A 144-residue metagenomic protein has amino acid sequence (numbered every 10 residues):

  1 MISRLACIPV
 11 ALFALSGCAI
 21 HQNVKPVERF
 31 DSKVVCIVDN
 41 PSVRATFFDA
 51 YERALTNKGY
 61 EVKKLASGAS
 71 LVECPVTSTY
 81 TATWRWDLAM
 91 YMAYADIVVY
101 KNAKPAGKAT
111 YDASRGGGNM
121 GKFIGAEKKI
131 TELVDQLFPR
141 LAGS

Functional and structural regions predicted by a protein language model:
I2-V10, S16-K64, A142-S144: A structural "domain/chain start" motif
V10-A11, G107: N-terminal leader/targeting segments
A19, N23-V27, V62, R115-S144: C-terminal/domain-edge helix-coil "capping" segments
A54-I124, K128: Surface-exposed short loop/turn segments
